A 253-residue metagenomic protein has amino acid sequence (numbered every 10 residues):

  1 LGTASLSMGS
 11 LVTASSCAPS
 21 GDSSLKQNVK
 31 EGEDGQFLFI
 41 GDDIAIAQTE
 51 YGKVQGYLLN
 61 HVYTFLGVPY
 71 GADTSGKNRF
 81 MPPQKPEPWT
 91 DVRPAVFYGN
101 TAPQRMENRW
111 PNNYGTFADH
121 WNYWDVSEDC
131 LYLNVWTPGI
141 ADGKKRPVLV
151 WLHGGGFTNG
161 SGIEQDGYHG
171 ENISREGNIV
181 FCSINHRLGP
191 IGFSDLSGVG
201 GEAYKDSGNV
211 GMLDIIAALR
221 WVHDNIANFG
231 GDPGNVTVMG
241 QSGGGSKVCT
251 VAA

Functional and structural regions predicted by a protein language model:
L1-S20: N-terminal export signals
A18-N209: Non-catalytic accessory segments of hydrolases
D142-K145, F229-P233: Short helix-terminating capping/connector loops at secondary-structure junctions
G154, V210-D214, S242-G245: Active-site loop->helix "elbow" adjoining a glycine-rich segment at hydrolase catalytic centers
K205-I226: Alpha/beta-hydrolase active-site loop
G231-Q241: Alpha/beta-hydrolase fold nucleophile elbow
G245-A253: Short glycine-enriched nucleophile-adjacent loop and the immediately C-terminal alpha-helix near the catalytic center
